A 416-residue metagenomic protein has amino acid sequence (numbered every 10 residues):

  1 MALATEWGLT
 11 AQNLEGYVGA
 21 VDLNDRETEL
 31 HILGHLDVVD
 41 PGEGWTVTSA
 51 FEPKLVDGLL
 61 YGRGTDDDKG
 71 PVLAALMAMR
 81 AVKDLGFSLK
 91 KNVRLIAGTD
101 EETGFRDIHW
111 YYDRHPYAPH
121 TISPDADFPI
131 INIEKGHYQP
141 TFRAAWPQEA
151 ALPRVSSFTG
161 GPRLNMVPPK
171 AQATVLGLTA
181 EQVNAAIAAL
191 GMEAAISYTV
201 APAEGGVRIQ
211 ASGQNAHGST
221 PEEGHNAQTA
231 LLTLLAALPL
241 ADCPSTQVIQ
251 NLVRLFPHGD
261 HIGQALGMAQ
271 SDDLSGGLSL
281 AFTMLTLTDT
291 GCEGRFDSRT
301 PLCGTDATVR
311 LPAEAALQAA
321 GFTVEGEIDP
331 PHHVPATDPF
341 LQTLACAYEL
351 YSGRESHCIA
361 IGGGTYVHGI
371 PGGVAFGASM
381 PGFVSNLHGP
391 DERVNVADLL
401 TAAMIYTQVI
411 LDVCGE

Functional and structural regions predicted by a protein language model:
M1-T28, E52-P53: A non-catalytic alpha/beta surface segment that caps or lines the substrate-entry region of metallo-dependent hydrolase
T10-L14, T199-P202, F282, C358-I359: Short beta-strand
G19-V21, A173, G205-S212, E293-F296 (+1 more regions): A generic structural motif
R26-H31, S49, V56-D57, L89-V93 (+5 more regions): Short coil/turn connectors at secondary-structure junctions
E29-A97, T103, G389-T401: Active-site metal-coordination/substrate-binding segment of hydrolases, especially metallo-dependent peptidases
D68-P147, A180, N184, A188 (+2 more regions): Acidic/histidine-rich catalytic neighborhood of metal-dependent amide-processing enzymes
N132-T159, L164-Q214, G218-L280, D306-G321: Acidic-enriched catalytic cores of C-N bond-cleaving enzymes acting on peptides and small amides
N215, S219-D289, R295, R299-R310 (+1 more regions): An extended, acidic, His-containing surface patch that forms the Zn2+-binding/catalytic region of metallohydrolases
